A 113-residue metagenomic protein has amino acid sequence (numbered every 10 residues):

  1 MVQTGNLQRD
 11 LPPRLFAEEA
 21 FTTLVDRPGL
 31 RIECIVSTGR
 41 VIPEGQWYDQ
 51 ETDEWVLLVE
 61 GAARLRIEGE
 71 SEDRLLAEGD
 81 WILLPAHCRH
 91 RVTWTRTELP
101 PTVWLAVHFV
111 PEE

Functional and structural regions predicted by a protein language model:
M1-W47: A short, N-terminal "cap"/entry segment at the start of jelly-roll beta-barrel domains of the cupin/DSBH fold
A20-T22, A62, G79, R89: Short, acidic/polar N-cap/turn motifs at the starts of alpha helices
P28-L30, T38-I42, E60-R64, C88 (+1 more regions): Short, charged/polar surface micro-motifs in flexible loops or helix N-caps
G29, E70, T97-L99: Short strand-connecting beta-turns/loops that link adjacent beta-strands
Y48-Q50, W55-E78, T93: A short beta-strand-loop-beta hairpin characteristic of the jelly-roll/cupin
A77, A86-E113: Ligand-binding loop in jelly-roll beta-barrel domains
